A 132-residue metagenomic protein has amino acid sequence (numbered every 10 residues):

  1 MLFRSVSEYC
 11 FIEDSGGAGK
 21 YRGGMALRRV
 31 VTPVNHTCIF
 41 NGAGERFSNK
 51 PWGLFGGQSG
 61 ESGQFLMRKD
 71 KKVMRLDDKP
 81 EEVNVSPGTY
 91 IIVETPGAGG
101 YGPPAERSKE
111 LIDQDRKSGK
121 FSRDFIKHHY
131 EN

Functional and structural regions predicted by a protein language model:
M1-R68: Long, charge-dense accessory insertions within large macromolecular proteins
G17, P80-E81: Short, conserved secondary-structure segments in the cores of folded domains
M74-D77, A98-R107: Short, Lys/Arg- and Gly-enriched loop/turn segments at beta-strand edges
A105-N132: Intrinsic disorder at enzyme termini
